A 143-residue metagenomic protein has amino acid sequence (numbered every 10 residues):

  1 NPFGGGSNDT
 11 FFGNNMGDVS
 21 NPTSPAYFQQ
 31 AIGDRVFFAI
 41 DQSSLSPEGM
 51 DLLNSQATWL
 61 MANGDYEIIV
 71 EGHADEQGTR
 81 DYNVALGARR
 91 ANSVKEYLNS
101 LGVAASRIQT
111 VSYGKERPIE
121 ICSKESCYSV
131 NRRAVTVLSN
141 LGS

Functional and structural regions predicted by a protein language model:
N1-E67, L141-S143: Periplasmic peptidoglycan-binding/tethering modules of Gram-negative envelope proteins
F38-D41, E48-E76, D81-A85, R89-S100: Short, contiguous, well-ordered secondary-structure segments
H73-G142: Periplasmic OmpA-like peptidoglycan-binding domain that tethers envelope proteins to the cell wall
